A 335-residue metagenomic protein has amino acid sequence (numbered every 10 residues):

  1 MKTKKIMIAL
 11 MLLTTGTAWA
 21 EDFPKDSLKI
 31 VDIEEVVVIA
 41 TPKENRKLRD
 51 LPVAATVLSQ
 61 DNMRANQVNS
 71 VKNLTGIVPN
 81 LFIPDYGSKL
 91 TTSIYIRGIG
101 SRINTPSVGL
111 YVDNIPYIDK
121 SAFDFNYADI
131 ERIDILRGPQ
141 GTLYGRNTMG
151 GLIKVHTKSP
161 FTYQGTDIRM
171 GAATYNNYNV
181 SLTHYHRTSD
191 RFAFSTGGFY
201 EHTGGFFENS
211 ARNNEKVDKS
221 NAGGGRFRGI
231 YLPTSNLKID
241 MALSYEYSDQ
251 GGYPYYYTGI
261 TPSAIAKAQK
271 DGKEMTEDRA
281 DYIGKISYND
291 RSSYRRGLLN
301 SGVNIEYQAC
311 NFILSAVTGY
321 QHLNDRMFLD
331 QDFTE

Functional and structural regions predicted by a protein language model:
I33-M63, T92-S93: N-terminal periplasmic "start-of-domain" segments of outer-membrane beta-barrel proteins
A55, M63, L74-T75, I133-G138 (+2 more regions): Non-catalytic regulatory/gating segments with a bias toward low-complexity or hydrophobic composition
K72-I115: Extracytoplasmic beta-strand/coil segments of soluble accessory domains associated with Gram-negative outer-membrane
L74, L136, H156, T183-H186 (+4 more regions): Transmembrane beta-barrel domains of outer membrane proteins
T92, P106, D119, D129-E131 (+5 more regions): Outer-membrane beta-barrel translocator/receptor signature
D113-P139: Short acidic/polar hinge/loop motifs at secondary-structure boundaries that mediate gating or recognition
T162-Y163, G171, R187-E277, I286 (+1 more regions): Periplasmic-side early beta-strands and strand-to-turn transitions of outer-membrane beta-barrels
N221-G224, I230-L232, A242, S287-G319 (+1 more regions): Outer-membrane beta-barrel transmembrane strands
